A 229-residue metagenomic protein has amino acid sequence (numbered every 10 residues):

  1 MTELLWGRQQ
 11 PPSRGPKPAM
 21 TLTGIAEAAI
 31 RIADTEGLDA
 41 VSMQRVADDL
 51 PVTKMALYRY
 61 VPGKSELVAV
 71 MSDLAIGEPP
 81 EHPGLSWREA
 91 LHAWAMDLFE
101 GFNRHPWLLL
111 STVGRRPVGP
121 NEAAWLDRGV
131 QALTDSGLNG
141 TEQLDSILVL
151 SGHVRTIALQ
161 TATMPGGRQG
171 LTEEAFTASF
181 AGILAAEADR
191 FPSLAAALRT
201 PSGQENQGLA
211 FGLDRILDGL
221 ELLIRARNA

Functional and structural regions predicted by a protein language model:
M1-M20, D189-R199, N228-A229: N-terminal intrinsically disordered/low-complexity leader segments
G15-P16, M20, P62, L85-E89 (+3 more regions): Residues at secondary-structure transition points
G24, A28, I32-S65, V70: Helix-turn-helix
G24-R31, E66-E81, E89, A93-D97 (+1 more regions): Alpha-helical structural segments
D34, I76, P80, F99-N103 (+3 more regions): Short amphipathic alpha-helical interface segments enriched in basic and hydrophobic/aromatic residues, used as
P80-A124, G140-Q143, I147-L150: Hydrophobic alpha-helical connector segments
W125-H153, I157-S179, A197, P201-S202 (+1 more regions): Hydrophobic alpha-helical bundle segments that form small-molecule/ligand-binding pockets
L171-A229: A structured, mid-to-C-terminal "fold-capping" secondary-structure block
